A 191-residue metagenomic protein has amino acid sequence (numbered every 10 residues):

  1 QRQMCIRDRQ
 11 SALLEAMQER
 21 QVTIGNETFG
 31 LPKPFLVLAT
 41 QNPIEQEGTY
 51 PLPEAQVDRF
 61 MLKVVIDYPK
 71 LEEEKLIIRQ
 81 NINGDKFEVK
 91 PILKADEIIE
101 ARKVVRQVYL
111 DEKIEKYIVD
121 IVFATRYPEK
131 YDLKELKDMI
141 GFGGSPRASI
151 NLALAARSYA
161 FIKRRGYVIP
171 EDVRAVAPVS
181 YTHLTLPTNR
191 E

Functional and structural regions predicted by a protein language model:
Q1-D8, T182-E191: Conserved small/polar residues in nucleotide/adenosyl-binding loops
I6-R7, P32, P53, D111: GHKL-family ATP-binding catalytic core of two-component histidine kinases
R7-Q10, T49: Conserved ATPase-coupling elements of RecA-like P-loop NTPase cores
R9-T23: P-loop NTPase nucleotide-binding module
E19-L93, I99-R106, R157-Y159: Canonical AAA+ ATPase core
I82-L184: Basic, amphipathic alpha-helical bundle interface domains used for macromolecular binding and assembly
